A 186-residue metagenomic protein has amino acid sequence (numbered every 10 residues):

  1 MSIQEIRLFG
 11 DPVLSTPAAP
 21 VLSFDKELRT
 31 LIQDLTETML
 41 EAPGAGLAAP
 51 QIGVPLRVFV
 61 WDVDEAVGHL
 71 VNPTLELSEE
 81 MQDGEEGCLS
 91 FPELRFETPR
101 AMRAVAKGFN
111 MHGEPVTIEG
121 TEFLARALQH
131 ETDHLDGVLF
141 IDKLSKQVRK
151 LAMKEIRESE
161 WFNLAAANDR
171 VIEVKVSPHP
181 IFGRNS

Functional and structural regions predicted by a protein language model:
M1-S186: Positively charged
